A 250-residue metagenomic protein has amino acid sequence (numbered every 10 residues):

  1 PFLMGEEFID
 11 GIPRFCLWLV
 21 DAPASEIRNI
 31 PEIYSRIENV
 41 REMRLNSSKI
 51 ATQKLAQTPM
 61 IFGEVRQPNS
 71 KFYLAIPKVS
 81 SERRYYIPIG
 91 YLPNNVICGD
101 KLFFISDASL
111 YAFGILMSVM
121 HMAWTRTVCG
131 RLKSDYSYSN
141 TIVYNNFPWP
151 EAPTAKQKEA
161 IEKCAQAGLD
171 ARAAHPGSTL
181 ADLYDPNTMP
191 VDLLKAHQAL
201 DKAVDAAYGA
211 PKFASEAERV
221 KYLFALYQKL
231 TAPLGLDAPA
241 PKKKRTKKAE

Functional and structural regions predicted by a protein language model:
P1-K163, K243-A249: Polybasic, glycine- and aromatic-enriched phosphate-binding surface used to engage nucleic acids
E32-V40, L55-A56, Y144-E250: Non-catalytic DNA-recognition/assembly elements of restriction-modification systems
